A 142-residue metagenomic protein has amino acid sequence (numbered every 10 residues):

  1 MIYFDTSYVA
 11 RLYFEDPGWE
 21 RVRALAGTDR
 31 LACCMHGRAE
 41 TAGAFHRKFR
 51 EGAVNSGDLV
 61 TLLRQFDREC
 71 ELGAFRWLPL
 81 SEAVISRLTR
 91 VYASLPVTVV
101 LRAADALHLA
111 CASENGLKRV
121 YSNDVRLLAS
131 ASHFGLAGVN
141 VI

Functional and structural regions predicted by a protein language model:
M1, C34, S113-I142: Acidic, PIN/NYN-like endoribonuclease modules and their adjacent C-terminal/linker elements
M1-E40, A44, K48-L63, F134: Short, well-structured N-terminal submotif of metal-dependent ribonuclease cores
M1-F14, R68-A83: An acidic intrinsically disordered interaction segment
P17-W19, R50, E71-W77, R119 (+2 more regions): Noncatalytic, solvent-exposed loop/strand surfaces of beta-propeller-type extracellular/periplasmic domains
F45, F49-G52, C70, A74 (+1 more regions): Short amphipathic alpha-helical interaction patches enriched in hydrophobic/aromatic residues with interspersed Lys/Arg
S56, T61-E71, P79-R90, L128-S130 (+2 more regions): Anionic, Ser/Thr-rich low-complexity intrinsically disordered regions
F75-V125, A129: Active-site neighborhoods of divalent-metal-dependent phosphate/nucleic-acid chemistry enzymes
